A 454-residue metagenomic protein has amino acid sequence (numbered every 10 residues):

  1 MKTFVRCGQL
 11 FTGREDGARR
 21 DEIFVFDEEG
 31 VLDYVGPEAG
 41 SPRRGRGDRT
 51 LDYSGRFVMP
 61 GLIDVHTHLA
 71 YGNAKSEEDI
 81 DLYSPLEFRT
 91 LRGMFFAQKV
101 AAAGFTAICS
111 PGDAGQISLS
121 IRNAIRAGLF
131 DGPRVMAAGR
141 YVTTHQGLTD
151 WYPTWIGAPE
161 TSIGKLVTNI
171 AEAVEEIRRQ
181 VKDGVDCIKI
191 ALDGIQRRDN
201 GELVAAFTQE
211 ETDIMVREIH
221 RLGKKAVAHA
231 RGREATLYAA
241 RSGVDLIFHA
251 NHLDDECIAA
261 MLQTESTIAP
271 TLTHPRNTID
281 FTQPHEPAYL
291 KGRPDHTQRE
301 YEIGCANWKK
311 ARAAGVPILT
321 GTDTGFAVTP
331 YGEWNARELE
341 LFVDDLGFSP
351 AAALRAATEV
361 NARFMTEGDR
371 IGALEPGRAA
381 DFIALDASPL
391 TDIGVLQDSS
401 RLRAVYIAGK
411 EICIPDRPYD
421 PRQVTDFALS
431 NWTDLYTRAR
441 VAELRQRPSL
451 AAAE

Functional and structural regions predicted by a protein language model:
M1-E22, F26-D33, M94-A101, A313 (+2 more regions): Active-site microenvironment of metallo-dependent hydrolases
A39-M59, S84: Active-site metal-binding motif and surrounding structural segment of the metallo-beta-lactamase
R56-A127, H145-L148, E210, A239-S242: Metal-associated gating/positioning segment near the N- to mid-region
N73-S76, S118, T236-S242, H274-P287 (+3 more regions): Histidine/acidic-residue-rich catalytic or RNA/ligand-binding cores of hydrolases and nuclease-related proteins
E78-L91, Y152-E175, K225: Active-site mouth loops of central-metabolism enzymes
D81, R221, G292, E302-S388: His/Asp/Glu-enriched, well-ordered alpha-helical/loop segment that forms or immediately abuts the divalent-metal
R92-S118, G132-Y141, V185-Q196, K225 (+3 more regions): Divalent metal-dependent hydrolysis catalytic cores, especially in the metallo-beta-lactamase
A191-C305, L319, T324-F326, L346-F348 (+2 more regions): Active-site core of metal-dependent hydrolases
